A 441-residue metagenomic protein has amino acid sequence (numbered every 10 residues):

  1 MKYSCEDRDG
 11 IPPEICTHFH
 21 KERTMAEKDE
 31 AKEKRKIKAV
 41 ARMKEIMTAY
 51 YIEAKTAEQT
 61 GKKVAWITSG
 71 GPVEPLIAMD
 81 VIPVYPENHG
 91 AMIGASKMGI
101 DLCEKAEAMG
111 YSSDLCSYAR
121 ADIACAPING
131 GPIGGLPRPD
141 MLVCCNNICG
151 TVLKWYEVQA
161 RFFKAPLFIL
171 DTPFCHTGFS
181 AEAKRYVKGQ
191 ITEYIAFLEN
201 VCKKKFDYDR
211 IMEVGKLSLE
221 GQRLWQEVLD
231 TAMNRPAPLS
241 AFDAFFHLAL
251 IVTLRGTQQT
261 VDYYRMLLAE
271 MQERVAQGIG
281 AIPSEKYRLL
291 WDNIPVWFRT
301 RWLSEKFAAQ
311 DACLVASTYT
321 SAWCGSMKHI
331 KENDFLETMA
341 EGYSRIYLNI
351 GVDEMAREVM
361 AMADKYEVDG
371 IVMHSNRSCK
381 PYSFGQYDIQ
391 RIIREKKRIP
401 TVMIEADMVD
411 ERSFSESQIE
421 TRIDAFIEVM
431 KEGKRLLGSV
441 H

Functional and structural regions predicted by a protein language model:
C5, P12, F19-K63, K188 (+1 more regions): A charged, amphipathic alpha-helical module
W66-C116, R120-G135, W155: An N-terminal, globular interaction/scaffold subdomain
I67-T68, L290-D292, H374: Short hydrophobic segments within beta-strands
M79-A106, L290, I294-M360: Redox- and metal-dependent alpha/beta enzyme cores, enriched for Fe-S-associated oxidoreductases and cofactor-handling
L115-I128, A196-K216, G342-E367, M430-H441: Extended, charge-rich low-complexity interaction segments
A124-P127, G131-T231: Internal, well-ordered alpha/beta segment that forms a basic, Gly-enriched binding/recognition surface
V359-G370, H374-H441: TerminUS-proximal long segments
